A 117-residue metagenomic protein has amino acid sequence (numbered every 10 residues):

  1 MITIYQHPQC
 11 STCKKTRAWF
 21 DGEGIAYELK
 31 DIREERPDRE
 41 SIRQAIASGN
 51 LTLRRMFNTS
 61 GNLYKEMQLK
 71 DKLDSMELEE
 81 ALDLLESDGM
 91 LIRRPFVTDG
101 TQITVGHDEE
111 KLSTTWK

Functional and structural regions predicted by a protein language model:
M1-G22, Y27-I32: Local sequence-structure signature of Cys/Sec-based thiol-disulfide redox active-site neighborhoods
E34-K117: Thiol/selenol-based redox catalytic cores and closely related redox-interacting motifs
